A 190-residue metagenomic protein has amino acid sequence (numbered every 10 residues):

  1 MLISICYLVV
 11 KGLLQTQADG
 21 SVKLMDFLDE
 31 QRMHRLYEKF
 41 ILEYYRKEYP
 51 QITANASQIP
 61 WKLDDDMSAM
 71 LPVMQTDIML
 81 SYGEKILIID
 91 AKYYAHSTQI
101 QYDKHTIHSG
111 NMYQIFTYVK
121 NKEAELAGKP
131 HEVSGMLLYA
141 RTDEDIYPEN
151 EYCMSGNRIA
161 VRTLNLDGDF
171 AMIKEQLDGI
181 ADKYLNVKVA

Functional and structural regions predicted by a protein language model:
M1-L28: Residue(s) in the substrate-gating loop at a strand-loop-helix junction that position the organic substrate next
E30-A190: Catalytic core segments in nucleotide and nucleic-acid processing enzymes
